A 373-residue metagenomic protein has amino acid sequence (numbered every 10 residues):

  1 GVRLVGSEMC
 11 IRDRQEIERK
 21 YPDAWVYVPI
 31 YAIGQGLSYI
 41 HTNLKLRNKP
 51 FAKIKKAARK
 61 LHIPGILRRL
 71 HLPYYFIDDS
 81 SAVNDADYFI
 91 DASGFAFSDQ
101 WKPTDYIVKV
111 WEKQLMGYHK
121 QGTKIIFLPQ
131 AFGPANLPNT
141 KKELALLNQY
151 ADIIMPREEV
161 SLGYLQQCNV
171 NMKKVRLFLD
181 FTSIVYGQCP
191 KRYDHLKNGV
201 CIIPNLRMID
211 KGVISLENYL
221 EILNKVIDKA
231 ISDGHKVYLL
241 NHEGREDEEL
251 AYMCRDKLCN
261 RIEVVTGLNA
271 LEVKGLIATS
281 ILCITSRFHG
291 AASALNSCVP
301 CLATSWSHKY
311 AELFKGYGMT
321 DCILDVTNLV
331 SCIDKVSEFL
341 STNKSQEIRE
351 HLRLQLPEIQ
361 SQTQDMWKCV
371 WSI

Functional and structural regions predicted by a protein language model:
G1-G6, C10-I11: Single conserved hydrophobic/aromatic residue that forms the stacking wall/gate of nucleotide- or nucleobase-binding
R19-S81: Active-site donor-binding segments of glycosyltransferases and PAPS-dependent sulfotransferases
I126-L137, P204, A230-E272: Catalytic donor nucleotide-activated moiety binding site of glycosyltransferases and closely related
A131, N136-K211, L216: A nucleotide-sugar donor-handling region in carbohydrate enzymes
V175-T182, R261-S286: Donor nucleotide-activated moiety binding/catalytic core segment of transferases that use nucleotide-activated donors
K274-K315: A donor-sugar binding/catalytic signature common to diverse glycosyltransferases and related nucleotide-sugar
S337-L354: Conserved donor-nucleotide binding/catalytic region of nucleotide-linked donor-dependent transferases
E358-I373: C-terminal alpha-helical cap of glycosyltransferases
